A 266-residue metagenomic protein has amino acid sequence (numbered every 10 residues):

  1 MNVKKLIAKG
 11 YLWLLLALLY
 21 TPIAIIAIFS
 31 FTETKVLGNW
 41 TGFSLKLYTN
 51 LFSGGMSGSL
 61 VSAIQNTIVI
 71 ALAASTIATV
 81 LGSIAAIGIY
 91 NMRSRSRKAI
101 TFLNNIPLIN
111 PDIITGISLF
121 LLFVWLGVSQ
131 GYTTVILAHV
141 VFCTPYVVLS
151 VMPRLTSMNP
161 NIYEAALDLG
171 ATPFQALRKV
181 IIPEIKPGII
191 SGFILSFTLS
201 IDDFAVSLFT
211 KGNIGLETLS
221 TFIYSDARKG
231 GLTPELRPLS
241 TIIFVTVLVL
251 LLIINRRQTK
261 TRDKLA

Functional and structural regions predicted by a protein language model:
M1-K5, A73-N104, L121, I254-Q258: Transmembrane-helix boundary motif in ABC transporter permease subunits
M1-V61, Q65, L251, Q258-A266: N-terminal, non-cleaved signal-anchor transmembrane helix
N2-Y11, M152-Y163, L167, P173-K179 (+1 more regions): C-terminal transmembrane helix and the adjacent membrane-cytosol boundary/short C-terminal tail of inner/organellar
K4, K35, L47-S59, I201-T259: Interhelical loop and adjacent transmembrane-helix boundary motif in polytopic membrane transport permeases
Y11, L18-I23, V148-R154, M158-P160 (+1 more regions): Transmembrane alpha-helices
T21-K35, N66, T115-G127, I194-S200 (+4 more regions): A structural signal for multi-pass alpha-helical bundles of membrane permease subunits that mediate small-molecule
V36-L37, T41, L45, I113-C143 (+2 more regions): Membrane-interfacial helix termini and adjacent extracytoplasmic/periplasmic loops of multi-pass transporters
V61, Q65, V69-L81, A85 (+6 more regions): Hydrophobic alpha-helical transmembrane segments of multipass integral membrane proteins, especially permease/channel
